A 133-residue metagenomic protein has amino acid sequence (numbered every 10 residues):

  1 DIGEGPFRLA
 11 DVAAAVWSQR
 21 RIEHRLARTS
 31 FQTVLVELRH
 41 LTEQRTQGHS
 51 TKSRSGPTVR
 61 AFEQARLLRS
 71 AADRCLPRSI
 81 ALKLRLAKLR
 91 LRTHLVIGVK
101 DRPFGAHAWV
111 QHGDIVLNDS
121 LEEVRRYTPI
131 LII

Functional and structural regions predicted by a protein language model:
D1-I133: Helix-boundary/low-complexity linker signature
